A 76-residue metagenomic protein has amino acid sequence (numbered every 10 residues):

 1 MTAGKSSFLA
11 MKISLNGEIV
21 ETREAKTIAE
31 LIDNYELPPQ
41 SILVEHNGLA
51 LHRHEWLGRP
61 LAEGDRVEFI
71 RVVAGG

Functional and structural regions predicted by a protein language model:
M1-G75: Ubiquitin-like/PB1-type beta-grasp interaction modules and other compact soluble beta-rich domains
